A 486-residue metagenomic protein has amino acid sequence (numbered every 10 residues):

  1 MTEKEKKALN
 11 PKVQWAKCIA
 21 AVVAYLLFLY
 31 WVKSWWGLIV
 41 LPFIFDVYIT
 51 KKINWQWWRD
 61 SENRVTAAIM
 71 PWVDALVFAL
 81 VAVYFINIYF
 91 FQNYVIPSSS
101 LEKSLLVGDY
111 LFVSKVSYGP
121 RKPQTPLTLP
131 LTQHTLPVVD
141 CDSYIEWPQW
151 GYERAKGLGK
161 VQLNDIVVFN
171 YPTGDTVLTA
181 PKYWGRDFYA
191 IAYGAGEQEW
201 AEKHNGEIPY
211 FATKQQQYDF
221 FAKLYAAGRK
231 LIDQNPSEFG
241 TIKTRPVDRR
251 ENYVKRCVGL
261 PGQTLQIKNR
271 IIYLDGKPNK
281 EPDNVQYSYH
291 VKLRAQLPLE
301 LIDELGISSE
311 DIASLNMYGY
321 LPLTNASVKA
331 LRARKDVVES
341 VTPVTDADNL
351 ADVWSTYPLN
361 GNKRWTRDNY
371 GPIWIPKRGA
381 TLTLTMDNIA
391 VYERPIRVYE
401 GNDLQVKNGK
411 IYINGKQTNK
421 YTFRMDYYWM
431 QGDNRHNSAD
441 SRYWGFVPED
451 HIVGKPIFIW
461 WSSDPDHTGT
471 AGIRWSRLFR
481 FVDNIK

Functional and structural regions predicted by a protein language model:
M1-K486: Extended hydrophobic leader/signal-anchor segments used for secretion and membrane insertion
